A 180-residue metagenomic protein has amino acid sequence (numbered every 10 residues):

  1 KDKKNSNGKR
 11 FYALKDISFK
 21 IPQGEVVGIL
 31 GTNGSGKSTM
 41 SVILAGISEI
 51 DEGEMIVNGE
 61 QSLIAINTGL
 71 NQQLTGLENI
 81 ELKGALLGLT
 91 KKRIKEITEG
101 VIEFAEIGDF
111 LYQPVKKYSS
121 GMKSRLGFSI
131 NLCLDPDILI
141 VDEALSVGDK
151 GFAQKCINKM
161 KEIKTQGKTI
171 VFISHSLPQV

Functional and structural regions predicted by a protein language model:
K1-K15: Pre-NBD coupling/linker segments of ABC/ABC-like ATPases
S18-I21: Conserved A-loop
Q23-L86: ABC ATPase nucleotide-binding domain signature region
S62, E81, R93-F110: Conserved ABC ATPase "signature" region
P114-G121: Conserved ABC ATPase signature
S129-V141, V147: A short, proline-enriched helix->beta-strand linker immediately N-terminal to the Walker B motif in ABC-type P-loop
A153-Q166: Helical segment within the ABC ATPase nucleotide-binding domain
S174-H175: H-loop/switch region of ABC-family ATPase nucleotide-binding domains
